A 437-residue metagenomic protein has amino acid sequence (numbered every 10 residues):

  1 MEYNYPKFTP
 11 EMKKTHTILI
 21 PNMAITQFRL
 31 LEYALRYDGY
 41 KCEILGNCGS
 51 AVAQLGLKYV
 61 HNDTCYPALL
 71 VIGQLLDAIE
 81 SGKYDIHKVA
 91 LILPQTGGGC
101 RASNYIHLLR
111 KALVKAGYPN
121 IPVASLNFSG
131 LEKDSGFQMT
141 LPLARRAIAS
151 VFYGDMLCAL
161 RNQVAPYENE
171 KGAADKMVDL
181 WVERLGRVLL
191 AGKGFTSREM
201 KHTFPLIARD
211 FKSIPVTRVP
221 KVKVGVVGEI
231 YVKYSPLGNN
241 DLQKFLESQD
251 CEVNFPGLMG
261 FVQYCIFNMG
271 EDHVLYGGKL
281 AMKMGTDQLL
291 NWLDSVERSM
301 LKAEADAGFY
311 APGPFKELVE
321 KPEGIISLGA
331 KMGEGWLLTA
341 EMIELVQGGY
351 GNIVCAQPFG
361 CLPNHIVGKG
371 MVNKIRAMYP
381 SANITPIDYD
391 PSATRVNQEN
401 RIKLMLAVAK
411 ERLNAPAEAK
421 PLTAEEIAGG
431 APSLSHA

Functional and structural regions predicted by a protein language model:
M1-A437: An N-terminal assembly and electron-transfer interface module characteristic of large anaerobic redox and radical
